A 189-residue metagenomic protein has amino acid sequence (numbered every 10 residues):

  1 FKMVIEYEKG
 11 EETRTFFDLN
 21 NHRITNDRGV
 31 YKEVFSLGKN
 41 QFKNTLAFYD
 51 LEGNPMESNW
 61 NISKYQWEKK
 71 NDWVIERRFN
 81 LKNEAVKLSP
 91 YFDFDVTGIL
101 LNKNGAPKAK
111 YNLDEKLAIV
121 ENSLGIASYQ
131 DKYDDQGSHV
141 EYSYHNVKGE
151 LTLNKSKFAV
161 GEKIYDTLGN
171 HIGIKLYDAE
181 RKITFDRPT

Functional and structural regions predicted by a protein language model:
F1-T189: Buried hydrophobic residues that stabilize the cores of well-folded domains
